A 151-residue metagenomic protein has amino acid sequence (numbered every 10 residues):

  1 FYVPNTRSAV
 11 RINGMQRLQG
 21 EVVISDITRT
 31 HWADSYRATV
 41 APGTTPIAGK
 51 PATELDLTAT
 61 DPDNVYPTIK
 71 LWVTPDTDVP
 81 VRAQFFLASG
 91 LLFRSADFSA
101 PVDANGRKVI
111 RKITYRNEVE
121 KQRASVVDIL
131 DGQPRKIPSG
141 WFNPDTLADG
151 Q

Functional and structural regions predicted by a protein language model:
F1-S25: An acidic-aromatic
G14, H31, K50-P144: Gly/Pro-enriched, hydrophobic low-complexity segments that function as extracytoplasmic propeptides/linkers
G20-T58: Short, conserved active-site entrance elements at the starts or edges of catalytic domains
G150-Q151: Short, solvent-exposed mixed-charge patches
